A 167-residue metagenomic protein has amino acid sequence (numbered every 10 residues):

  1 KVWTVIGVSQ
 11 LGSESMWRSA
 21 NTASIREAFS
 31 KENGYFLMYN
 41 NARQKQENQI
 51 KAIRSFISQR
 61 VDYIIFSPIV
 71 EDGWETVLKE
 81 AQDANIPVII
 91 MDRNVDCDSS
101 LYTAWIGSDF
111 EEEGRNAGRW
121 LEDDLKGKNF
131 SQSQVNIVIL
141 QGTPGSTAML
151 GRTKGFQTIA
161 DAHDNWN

Functional and structural regions predicted by a protein language model:
K1-N167: A residue-level marker of the well-folded mature domains of exported/periplasmic proteins
